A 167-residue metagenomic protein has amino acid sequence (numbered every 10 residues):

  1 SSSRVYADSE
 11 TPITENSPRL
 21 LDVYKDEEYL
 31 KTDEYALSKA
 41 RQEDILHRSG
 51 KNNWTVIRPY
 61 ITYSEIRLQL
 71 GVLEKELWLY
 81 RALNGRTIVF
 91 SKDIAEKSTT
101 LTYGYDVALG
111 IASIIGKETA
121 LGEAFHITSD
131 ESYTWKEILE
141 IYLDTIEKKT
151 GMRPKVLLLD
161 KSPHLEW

Functional and structural regions predicted by a protein language model:
S1, R58-Y60, T128: Active-site beta-alpha turn of Rossmann-fold NAD(P)-dependent dehydrogenases/reductases
S1-A40, R48-S49, T55: Conserved Rossmann-fold NAD(P)-dependent oxidoreductase catalytic core, especially the SDR/UDP-sugar
D8-T11, R67-L68, A82: Conserved catalytic-core motifs of eukaryotic protein kinase domains, centered on the activation segment
S38, Y103-V107, T134: An acidic site on a long C-lobe helix of protein kinase domains
E43-L68: Conserved beta-loop-beta element that borders a ligand/cofactor-binding pocket
L70-W78, S91-G116, G122-E123: Substrate-positioning beta->alpha
W78-S91, K148-R153: A short C-terminal helix-loop "cap" of Rossmann-like NAD(P)-dependent dehydrogenase/epimerase domains
S113-W167: Mid/C-terminal beta-alpha module of Rossmann-like enzyme folds, strongest in SDR-family dehydrogenases/epimerases
